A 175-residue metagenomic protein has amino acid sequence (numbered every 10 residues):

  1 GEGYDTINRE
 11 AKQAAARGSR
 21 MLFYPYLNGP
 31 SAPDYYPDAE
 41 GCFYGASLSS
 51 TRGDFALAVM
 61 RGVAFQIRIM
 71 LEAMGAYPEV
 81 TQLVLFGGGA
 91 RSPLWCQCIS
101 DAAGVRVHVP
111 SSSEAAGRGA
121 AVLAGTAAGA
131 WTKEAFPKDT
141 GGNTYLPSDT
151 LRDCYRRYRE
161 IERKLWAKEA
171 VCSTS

Functional and structural regions predicted by a protein language model:
G1-S175: Glycine/Thr-rich phosphate-binding loops that ligate phosphate moieties of nucleotide and other phosphorylated ligands
